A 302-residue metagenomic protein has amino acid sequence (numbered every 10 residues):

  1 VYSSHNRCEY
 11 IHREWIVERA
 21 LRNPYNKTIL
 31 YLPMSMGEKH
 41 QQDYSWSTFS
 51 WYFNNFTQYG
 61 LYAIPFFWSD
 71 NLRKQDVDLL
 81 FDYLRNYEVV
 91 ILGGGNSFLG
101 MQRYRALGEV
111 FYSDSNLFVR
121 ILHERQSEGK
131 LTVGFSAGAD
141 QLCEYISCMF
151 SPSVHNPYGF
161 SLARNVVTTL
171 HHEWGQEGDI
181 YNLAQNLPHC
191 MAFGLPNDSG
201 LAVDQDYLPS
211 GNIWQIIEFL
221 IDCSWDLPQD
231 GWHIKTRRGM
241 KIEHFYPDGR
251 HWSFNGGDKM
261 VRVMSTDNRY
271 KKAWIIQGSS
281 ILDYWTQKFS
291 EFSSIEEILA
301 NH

Functional and structural regions predicted by a protein language model:
V1-V89, G93-G94, I281, F292-E296 (+1 more regions): N-terminal beta1-alpha1 cap of cysteine-dependent amidohydrolase-like domains
V1-Y25, H40-Q41, I146-C148, S153-H302: C-terminal and late-domain segments of enzyme folds
I11-V17, D43-Y52, F111-L122, E177-N182: Well-ordered, non-membrane alpha-helical segments in soluble/globular domains
T28, G129-L131, M191: Proline-centered loop/turn at the N-terminus of a beta-strand
I64-P65, I91-L92, V133-F135, A192-G194: General beta-strand structural signal in soluble alpha/beta enzymes
K74-Q126, F254-D267, K271-Q277, I281-H302: Mature, structured domains of secreted/extracytosolic soluble proteins
N86-Y87, E128-G129, A163, N186-L187: Structured helix-beta-strand junction loops
N96-G178: Class I SAM-dependent methyltransferase SAM-binding "motif I" and its flanking Rossmann-like core
